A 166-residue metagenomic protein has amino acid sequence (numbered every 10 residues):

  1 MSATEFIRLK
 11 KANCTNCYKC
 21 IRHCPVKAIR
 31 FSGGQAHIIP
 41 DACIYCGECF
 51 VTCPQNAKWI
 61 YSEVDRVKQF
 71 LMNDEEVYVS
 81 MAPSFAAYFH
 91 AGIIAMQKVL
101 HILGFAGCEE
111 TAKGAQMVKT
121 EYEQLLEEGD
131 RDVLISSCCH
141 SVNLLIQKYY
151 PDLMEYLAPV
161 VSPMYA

Functional and structural regions predicted by a protein language model:
S2-L9, T15-I44, E48-V64: Iron-sulfur cluster-binding cysteine motifs and their immediate structural context in ferredoxin-like electron-transfer
Y61-A166: Iron-sulfur-associated redox domains of electron-transfer enzymes in respiratory and anaerobic energy metabolism
